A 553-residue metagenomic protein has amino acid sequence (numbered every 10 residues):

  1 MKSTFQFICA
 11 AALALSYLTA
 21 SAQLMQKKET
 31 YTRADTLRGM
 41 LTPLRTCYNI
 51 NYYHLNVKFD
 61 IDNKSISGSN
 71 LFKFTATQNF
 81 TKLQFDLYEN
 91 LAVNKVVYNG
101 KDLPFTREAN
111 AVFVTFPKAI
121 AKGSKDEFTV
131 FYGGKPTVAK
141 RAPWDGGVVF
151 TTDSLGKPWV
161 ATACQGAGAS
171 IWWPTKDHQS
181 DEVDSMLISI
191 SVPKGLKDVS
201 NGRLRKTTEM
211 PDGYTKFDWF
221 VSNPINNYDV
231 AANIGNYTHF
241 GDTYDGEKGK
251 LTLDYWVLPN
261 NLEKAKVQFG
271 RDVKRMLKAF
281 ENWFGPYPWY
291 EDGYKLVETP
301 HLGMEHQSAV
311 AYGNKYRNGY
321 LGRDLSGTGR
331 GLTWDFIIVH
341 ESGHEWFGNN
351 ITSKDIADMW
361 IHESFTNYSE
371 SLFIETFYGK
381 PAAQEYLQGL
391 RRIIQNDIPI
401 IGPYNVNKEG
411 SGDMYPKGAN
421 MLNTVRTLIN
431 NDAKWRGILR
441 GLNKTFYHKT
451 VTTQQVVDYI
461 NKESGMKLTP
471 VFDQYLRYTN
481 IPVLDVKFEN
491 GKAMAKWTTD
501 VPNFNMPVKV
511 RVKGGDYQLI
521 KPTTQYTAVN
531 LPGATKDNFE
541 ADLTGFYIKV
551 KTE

Functional and structural regions predicted by a protein language model:
A22-S67, T151-P158, H178-S180, T469-P470: N-terminal, polar/Ser/Thr-rich
L24, Y88-T151, D212-G213, N530-P532: A surface-exposed beta-strand-loop module
K28, T32-A34, L44, F131-G241 (+1 more regions): Extended, low-hydrophobicity, Ser/Thr/Pro/Gly-biased non-transmembrane segments
G68, K176-V339: Hydrophobic helix-coil surface modules that form long, contiguous segments used for peptide/substrate interaction
V93-Y98, V199, L468-T469, F488-T544: Beta-strand-rich binding/interaction modules
C164, K274, A279, Y290 (+4 more regions): Zinc-dependent metallopeptidase catalytic helix centered on the HExxH motif and its immediate flanking segment
S222, M359, E363-T424, L428 (+1 more regions): Acidic/His/Gly-enriched intrinsically disordered linker/tail segments that often contain short helix/coil "MoRF-like"
P288, S411-A493: Amphipathic alpha-helical substructures
